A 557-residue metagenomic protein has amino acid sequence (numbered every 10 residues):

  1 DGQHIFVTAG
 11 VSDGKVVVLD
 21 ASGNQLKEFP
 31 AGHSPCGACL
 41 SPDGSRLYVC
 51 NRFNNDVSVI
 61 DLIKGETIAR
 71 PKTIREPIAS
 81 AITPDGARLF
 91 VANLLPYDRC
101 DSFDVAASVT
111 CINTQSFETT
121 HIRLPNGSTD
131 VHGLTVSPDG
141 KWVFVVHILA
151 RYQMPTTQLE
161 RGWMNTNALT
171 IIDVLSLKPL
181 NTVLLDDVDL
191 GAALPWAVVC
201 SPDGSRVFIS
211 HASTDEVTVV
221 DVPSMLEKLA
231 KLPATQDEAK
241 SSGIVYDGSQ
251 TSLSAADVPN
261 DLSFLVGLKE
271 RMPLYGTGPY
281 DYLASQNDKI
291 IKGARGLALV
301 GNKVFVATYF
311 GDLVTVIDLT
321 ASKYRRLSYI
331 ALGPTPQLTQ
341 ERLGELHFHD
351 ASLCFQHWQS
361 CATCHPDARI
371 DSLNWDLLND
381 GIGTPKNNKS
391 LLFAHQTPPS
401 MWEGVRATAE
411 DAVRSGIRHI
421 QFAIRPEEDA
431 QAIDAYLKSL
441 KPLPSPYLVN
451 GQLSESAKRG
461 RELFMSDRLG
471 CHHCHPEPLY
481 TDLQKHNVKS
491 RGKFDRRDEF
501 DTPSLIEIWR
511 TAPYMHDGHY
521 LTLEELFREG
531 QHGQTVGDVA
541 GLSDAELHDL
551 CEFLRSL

Functional and structural regions predicted by a protein language model:
D1, P35-A38, P77-S80, D130-L134 (+1 more regions): Repeated scaffold domains used in trafficking and secretory/extracellular systems, primarily beta-propellers
D1-G2, P42-G44, P84-D85, P138-G140 (+2 more regions): Residue-level detector of Asp-centered blade-edge/turn motifs that repeat once per structural unit in beta-propeller
V7-G10, V49-F53, A92-P96, H147-I148 (+3 more regions): Beta-strand C-termini and the immediately following turn/loop, strongest in propeller blades
A9, L19-D20, D61, N113 (+3 more regions): Structural recognition of the beta-propeller blade-terminating site
G10-D13, R52-F53, D98-A106, M154-N165 (+2 more regions): Short, solvent-exposed loop/turn segments at conserved positions within beta-propeller repeat blades
E28-H33, R70-T73, R123-G127, L185-L190 (+2 more regions): Surface loop/turn motifs at the tips and blade-to-blade linkers of beta-strand repeat domains
F117, H132, V136-S137, V145-Q158 (+2 more regions): Periplasmic c-type cytochrome electron-transfer domains
